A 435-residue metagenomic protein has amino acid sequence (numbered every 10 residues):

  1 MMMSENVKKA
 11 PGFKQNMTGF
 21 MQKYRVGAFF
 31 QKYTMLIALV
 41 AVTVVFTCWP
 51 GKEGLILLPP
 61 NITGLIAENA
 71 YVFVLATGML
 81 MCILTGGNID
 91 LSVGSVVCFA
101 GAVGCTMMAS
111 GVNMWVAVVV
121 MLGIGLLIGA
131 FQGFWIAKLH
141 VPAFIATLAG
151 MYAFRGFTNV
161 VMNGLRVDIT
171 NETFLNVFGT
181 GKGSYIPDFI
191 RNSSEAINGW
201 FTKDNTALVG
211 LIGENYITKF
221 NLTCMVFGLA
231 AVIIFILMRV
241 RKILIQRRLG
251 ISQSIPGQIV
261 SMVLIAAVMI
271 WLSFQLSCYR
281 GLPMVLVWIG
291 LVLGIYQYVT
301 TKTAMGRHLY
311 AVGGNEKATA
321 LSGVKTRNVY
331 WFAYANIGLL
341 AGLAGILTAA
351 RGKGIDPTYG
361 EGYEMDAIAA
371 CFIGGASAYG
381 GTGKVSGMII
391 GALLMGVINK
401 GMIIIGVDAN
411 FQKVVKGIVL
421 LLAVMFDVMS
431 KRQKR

Functional and structural regions predicted by a protein language model:
M1-T34, L237-A267, V428-R435: Transmembrane alpha-helical segments of polytopic membrane transport and secretion proteins
N6-V74, G111-V116: Membrane-interfacial amphipathic/re-entrant helices at transmembrane-helix boundaries
F46-W49, L58-S110, F134-V141, A318 (+2 more regions): Single transmembrane alpha-helix segments in multi-pass membrane proteins
K52-G64, N163, L272-L286, Q297-T301 (+3 more regions): Inter-helical junctions in multi-pass inner-membrane proteins, predominant in energy-converting antiporter-like
V112-Y152, R239, I390: Alpha-helical transmembrane segments within multi-pass membrane transporters and channels
F154-T300: Transmembrane helix-bundle core of multi-pass membrane transporters and related energy-transducing complexes
K242-S252, G294-Y334: Membrane-helix/interface signature in polytopic inner-membrane proteins
Y334-G345, R351-V414: Transmembrane alpha-helical segments in multi-pass inner-membrane proteins
